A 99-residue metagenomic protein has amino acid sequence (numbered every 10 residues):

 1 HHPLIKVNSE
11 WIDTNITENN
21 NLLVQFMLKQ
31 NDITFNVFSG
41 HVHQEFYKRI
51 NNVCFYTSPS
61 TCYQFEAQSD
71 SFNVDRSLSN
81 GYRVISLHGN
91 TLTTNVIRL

Functional and structural regions predicted by a protein language model:
H1-F38, Q64-E66: Active-site-proximal segments of metal-dependent phosphoesterases and phosphodiesterases across multiple
F26, E45-L99: Binuclear metal-dependent phosphoesterase catalytic core
H41: Conserved active-site segments centered on acidic
